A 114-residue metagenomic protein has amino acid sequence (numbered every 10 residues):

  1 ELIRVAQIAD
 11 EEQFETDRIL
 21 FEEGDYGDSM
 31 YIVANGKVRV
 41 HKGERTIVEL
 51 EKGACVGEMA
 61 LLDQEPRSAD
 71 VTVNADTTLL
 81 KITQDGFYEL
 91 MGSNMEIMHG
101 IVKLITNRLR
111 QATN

Functional and structural regions predicted by a protein language model:
E1-G43, L50: Regulatory nucleotide-sensing modules
R4, E15, Y88-E89, N114: Cytoplasmic (intracellular) domains, linkers, and terminal tails of multi-pass ion channels
T46-T106, R110: Cyclic-nucleotide recognition modules
